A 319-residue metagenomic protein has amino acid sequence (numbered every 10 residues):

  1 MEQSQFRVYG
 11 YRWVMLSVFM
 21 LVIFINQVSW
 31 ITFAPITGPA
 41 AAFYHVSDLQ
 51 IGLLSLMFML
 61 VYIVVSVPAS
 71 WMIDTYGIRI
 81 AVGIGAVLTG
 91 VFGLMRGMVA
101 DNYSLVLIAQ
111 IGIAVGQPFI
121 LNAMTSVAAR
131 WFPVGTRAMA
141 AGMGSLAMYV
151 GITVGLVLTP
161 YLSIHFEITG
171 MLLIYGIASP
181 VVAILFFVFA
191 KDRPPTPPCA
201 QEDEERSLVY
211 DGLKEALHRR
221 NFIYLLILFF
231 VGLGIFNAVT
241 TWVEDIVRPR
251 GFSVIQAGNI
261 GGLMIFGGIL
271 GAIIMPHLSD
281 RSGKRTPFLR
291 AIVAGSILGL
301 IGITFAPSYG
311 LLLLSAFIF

Functional and structural regions predicted by a protein language model:
F33-T37, R219-A272: Extracytoplasmic gate region of multi-pass secondary transporters
V64-N102: Conserved MFS/SLC helix-loop-helix module at the cytosolic interface between two early adjacent transmembrane helices
V65-G77, G271-K284: Helix-to-loop junctions at the C-terminal end of transmembrane segments in multipass secondary transporters
T75-A86, D280-V293: Cytoplasmic membrane-interface "Motif A"-like loop-to-helix N-cap segments of 12-TM Major Facilitator Superfamily
L105, M143-P194: Helix-loop-helix hairpin linking two adjacent transmembrane segments in secondary transporters
A109-M148: Cytoplasmic helix-loop-helix junction between adjacent transmembrane helices in 12-TM secondary transporters
V188-D211: Flexible cytoplasmic inter-helical loops of multi-pass small-molecule transporters
R285-F319: C-terminal transmembrane helical hairpin of 12-TM major facilitator-type secondary transporters
